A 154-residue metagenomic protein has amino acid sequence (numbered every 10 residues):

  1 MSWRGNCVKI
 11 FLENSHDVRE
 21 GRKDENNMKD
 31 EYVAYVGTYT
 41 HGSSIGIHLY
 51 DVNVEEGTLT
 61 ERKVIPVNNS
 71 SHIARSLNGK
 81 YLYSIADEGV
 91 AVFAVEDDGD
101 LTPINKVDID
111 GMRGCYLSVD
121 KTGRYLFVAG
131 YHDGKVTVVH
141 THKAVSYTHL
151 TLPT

Functional and structural regions predicted by a protein language model:
K29, L77-N78, K121-T122: Residue-level detector of Asp-centered blade-edge/turn motifs that repeat once per structural unit in beta-propeller
T40-S43, G89, D133-G134: Short glycine/acidic-enriched loop and turn motifs that connect beta-strands
D51-E56, A94-G99, V139-Y147: Short loop/turn segments immediately following beta-strands, especially the blade-tip and inter-blade linker loops
T60-I65, P103-V107: A short beta-strand motif characteristic of beta-propeller blades
T148-T154: Conserved small/polar residues in nucleotide/adenosyl-binding loops
